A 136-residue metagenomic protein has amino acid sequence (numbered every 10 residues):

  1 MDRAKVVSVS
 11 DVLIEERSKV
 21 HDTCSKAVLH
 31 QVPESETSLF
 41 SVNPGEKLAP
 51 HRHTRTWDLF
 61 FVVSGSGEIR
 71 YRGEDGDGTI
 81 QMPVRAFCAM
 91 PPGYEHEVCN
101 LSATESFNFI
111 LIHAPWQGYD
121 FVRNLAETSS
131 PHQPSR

Functional and structural regions predicted by a protein language model:
M1-S38, A49, T79, R123-R136: A short, N-terminal "cap"/entry segment at the start of jelly-roll beta-barrel domains of the cupin/DSBH fold
P33-E34, R55, E74, A103-T104: Short strand-connecting beta-turns/loops that link adjacent beta-strands
S35, P44, R55-T56, Y94-E95 (+1 more regions): A generic "binding-loop/recognition-motif" signal
S41-N43, T54-I69, I112-A114: Short, conserved beta-strand element in jelly-roll/cupin
K47-A49, E68, A86-C88, P92-V98: Histidine-centered metal-chelating micro-motifs
E68, G76, G118: Flexible, glycine-rich phosphate/dinucleotide-binding loops and adjacent beta-alpha linkers at cofactor/substrate
E74-P92: Short acidic-glycine-tyrosine-enriched beta hairpin
P83-V84, P92-Y119: Ligand-binding loop in jelly-roll beta-barrel domains
